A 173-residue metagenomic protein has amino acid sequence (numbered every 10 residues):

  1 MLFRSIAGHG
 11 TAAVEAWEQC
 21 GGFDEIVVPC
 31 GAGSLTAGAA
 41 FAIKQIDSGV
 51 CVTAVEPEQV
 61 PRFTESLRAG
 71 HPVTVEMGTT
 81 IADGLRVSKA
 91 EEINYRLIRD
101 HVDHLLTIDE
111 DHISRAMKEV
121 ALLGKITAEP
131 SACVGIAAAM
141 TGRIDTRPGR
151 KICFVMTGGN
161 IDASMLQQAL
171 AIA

Functional and structural regions predicted by a protein language model:
M1-A173: PLP-dependent amino-acid enzyme catalytic core
